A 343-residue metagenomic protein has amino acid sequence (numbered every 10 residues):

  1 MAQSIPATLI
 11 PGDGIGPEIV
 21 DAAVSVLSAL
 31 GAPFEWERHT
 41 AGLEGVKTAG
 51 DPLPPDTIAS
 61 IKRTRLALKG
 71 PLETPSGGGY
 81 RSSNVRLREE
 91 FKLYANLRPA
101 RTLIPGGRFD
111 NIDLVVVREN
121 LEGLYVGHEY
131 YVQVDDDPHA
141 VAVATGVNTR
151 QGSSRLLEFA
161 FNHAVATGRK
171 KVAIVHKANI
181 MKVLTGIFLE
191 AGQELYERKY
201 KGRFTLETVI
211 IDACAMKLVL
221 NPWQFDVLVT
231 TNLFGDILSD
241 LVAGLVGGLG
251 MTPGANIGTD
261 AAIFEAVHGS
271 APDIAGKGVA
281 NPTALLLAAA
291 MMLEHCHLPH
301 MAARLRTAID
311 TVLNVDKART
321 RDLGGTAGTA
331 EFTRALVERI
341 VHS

Functional and structural regions predicted by a protein language model:
P6-A29, D136-D212: Glycine-rich phosphate/diphosphate-binding loop of Rossmann-like nucleotide-binding domains
D13-G16, R65, V117, A160 (+5 more regions): Buried hydrophobic positions in well-ordered alpha/beta secondary-structure cores of metabolic enzymes
A23, L27, G192, L285-L293 (+1 more regions): Buried hydrophobic packing segments
P33-D56, M216-L218: N-terminal beta-loop-helix "entrance" segment that forms/cooperates in small-molecule cofactor or anionic ligand
L43-V46, L93, K217-K317: Glycine-rich phosphate/nucleotide-binding loop
K47-D135, H139-V143, L233: N-terminal glycine-rich phosphate/adenylate-binding segment common to multiple enzyme folds
I104-E129, H139-A140, Q151, G269-A303: Short, glycine-/small-residue-rich phosphate/pyrophosphate-handling segment
G127-V172, A178-K182, P299, A308-S343: Glycine-rich phosphate/pyrophosphate-binding loop and the adjoining helix
